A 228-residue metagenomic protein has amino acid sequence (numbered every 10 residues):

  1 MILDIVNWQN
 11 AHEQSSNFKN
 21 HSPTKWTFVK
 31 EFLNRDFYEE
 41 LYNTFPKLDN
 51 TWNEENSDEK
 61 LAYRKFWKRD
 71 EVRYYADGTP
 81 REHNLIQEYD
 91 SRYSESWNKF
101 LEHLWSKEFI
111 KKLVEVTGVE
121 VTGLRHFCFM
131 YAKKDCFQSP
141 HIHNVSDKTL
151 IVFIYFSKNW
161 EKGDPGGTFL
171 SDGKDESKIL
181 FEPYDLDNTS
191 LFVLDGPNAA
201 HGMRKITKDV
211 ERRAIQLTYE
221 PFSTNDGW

Functional and structural regions predicted by a protein language model:
M1-S22: Fe(II)/2-oxoglutarate
S16-K112: Non-heme Fe(II)/2-oxoglutarate
N34, Y38, W97, S106-I110 (+5 more regions): A structural signal for well-ordered alpha-helical scaffolds and beta->alpha junctions
S57-D90, F100, V116, K158-N159 (+3 more regions): N-acyltransferase acceptor-side catalytic subdomain
E102, E115-V121, H141-S146, W160: Short, conserved, surface-exposed binding loops centered on an aromatic residue
G118-C128, D164-P165: A short coil-to-beta-strand element that immediately follows conserved catalytic motifs
M130, C136, P140-K148, Y155-W228: Catalytic core of Fe(II)/2-oxoglutarate
